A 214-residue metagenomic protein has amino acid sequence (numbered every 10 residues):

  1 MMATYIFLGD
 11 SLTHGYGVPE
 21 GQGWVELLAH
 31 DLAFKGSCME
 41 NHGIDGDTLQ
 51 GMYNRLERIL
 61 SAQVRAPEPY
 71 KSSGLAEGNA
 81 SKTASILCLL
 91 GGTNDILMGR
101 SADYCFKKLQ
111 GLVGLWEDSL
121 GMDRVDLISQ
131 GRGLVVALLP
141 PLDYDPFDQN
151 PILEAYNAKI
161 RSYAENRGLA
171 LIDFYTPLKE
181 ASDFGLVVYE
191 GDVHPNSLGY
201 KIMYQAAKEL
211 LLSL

Functional and structural regions predicted by a protein language model:
M1-A62: Serine-esterase "nucleophile elbow" of acetyl-processing enzymes
E57-L214: Alpha-helical cap/lid subdomain in secreted, periplasmic, or secretory-pathway luminal O-acyl-processing enzymes
